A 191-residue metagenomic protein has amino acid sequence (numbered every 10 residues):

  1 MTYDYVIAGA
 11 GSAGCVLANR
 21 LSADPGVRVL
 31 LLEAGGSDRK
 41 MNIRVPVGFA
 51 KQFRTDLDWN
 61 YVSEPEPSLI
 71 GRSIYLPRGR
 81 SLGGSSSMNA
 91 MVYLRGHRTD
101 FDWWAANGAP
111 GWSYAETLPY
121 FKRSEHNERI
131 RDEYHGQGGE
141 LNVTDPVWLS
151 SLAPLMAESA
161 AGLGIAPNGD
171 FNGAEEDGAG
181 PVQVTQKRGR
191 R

Functional and structural regions predicted by a protein language model:
M1-R123: N-terminal glycine-rich phosphate/pyrophosphate-binding loop and immediately adjacent elements
A106-R191: Conserved redox-cofactor binding core of oxidoreductases
